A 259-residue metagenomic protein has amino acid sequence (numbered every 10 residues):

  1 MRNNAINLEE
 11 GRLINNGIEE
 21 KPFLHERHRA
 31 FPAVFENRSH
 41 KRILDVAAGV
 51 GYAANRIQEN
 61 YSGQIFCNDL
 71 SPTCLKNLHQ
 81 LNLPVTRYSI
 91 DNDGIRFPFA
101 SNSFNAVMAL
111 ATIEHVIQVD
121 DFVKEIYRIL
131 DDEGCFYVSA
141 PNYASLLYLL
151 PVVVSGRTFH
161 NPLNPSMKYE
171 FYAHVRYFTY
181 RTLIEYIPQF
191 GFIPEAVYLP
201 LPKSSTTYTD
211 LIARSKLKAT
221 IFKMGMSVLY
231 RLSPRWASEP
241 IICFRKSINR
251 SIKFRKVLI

Functional and structural regions predicted by a protein language model:
M1-A100, A106-M108, V123, L199-P202 (+2 more regions): Conserved N-terminal segment of class I S-adenosyl-L-methionine
G17-P22, Y52, I95, I117-E125 (+1 more regions): S-adenosyl-L-methionine-dependent methyltransferase catalytic module, highlighting the catalytic core
A100-S101, Q118: Acidic/polar helix N-cap motif
A106-I117: A short SAM/SAH-binding and catalytic strip from SAM-dependent methyltransferases
R128-D131: Short, cationic motifs built from Arg/Lys/His that form the positively charged side of catalytic pockets
